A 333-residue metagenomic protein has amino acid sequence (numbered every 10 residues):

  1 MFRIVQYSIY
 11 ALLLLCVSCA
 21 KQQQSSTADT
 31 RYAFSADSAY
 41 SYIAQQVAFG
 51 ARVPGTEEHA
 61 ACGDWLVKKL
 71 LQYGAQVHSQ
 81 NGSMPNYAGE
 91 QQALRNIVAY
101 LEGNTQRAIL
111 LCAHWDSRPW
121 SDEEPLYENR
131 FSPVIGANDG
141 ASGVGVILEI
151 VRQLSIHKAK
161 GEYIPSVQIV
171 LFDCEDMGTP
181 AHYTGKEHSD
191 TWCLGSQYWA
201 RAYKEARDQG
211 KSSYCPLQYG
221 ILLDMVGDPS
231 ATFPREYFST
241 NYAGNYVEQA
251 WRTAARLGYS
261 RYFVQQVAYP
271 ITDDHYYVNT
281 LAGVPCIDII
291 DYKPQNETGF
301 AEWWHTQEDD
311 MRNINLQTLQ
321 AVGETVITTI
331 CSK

Functional and structural regions predicted by a protein language model:
C16-S18: C-terminal motif of bacterial Sec signal peptides marking the signal peptidase cleavage site
A20-C62, Y73, E297-N313: N-terminal capping segment at the start of a domain
T27-A33, A48-E57, M84-Y87, N129-A141 (+4 more regions): Second-shell loop/turn segments in exported
S38-Q45, A61, W65-Q72, S142-E149 (+8 more regions): Extracytoplasmic/secreted proteins, especially bacterial periplasmic and envelope-associated proteins
A44, A51-N104: A non-catalytic alpha/beta surface segment that caps or lines the substrate-entry region of metallo-dependent hydrolase
V53-P54, S83-Y87, N104-T105, W115-P119 (+6 more regions): Solvent-exposed loop/turn segments at secondary-structure junctions within structured extracellular/periplasmic domains
N81-S83, Q91, Y219, V226-K333: Active-site-adjacent substrate-binding region of metalloamidase/peptidase-like peptide-processing proteins
F131-N245: Acidic/histidine-rich catalytic neighborhood of metal-dependent amide-processing enzymes
